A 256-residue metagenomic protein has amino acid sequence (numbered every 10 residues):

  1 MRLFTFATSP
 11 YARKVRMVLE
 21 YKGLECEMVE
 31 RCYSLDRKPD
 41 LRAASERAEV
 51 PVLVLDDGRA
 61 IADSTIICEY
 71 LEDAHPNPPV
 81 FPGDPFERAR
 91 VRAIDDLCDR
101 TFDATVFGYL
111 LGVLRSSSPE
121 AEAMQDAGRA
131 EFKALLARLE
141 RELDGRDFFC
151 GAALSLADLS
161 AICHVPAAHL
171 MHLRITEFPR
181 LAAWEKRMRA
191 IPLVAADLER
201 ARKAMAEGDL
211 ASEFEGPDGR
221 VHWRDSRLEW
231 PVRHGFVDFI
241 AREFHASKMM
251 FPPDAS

Functional and structural regions predicted by a protein language model:
M1-A130, E140, D225-S256: GST-like domain detector, emphasizing the conserved glutathione-binding G-site in the N-terminal thioredoxin-like
M1-R2, A121, H169-L170, E213-F214: A short, structure-level motif marking secondary-structure boundaries and short turns
Y33-S34, A183, K203-A204: Positions that flank functional sites
R37-P39, R187, E207-G208: Short Asp/Glu-rich motifs
E46-V52, H169, D197-A201, D218-R220: Short, structured secondary-structure boundary patches
C98-E199, M249-S256: GST-like fold's C-terminal all-alpha helical module
K203-D238: Long, charge-rich low-complexity segments
